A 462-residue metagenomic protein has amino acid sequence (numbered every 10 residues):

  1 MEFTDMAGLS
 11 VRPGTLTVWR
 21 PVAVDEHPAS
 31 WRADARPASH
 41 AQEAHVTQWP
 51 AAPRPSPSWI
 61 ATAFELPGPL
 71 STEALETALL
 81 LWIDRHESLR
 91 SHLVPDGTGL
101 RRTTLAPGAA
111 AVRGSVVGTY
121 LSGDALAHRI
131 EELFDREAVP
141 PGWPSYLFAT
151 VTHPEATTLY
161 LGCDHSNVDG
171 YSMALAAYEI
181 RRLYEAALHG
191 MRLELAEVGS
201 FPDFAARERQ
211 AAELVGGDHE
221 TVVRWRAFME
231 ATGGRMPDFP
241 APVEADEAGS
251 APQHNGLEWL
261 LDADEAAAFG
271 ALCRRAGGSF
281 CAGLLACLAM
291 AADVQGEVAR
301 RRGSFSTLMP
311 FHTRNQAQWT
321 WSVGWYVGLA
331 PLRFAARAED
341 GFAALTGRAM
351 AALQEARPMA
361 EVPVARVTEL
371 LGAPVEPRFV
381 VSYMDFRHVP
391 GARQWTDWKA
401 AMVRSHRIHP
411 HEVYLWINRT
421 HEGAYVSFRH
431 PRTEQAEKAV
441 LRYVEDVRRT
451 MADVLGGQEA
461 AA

Functional and structural regions predicted by a protein language model:
M1-A52, E76-T119, V198-H254, D340: Short amphipathic alpha-helices and their capping loops
E2-F3, P53-W59, E87-S88, E213-T221 (+2 more regions): His-Asp-centered acyl/peptidyl-transfer active-site segments
E2-S10, T119-G123, P140-P141, Y146-D203 (+2 more regions): Active-site-proximal acidic secondary-structure segment that organizes catalysis
E2-T4, L16-A35, G68-D84, L100-G142 (+5 more regions): A short, small/polar-residue-rich loop/turn motif at beta-strand boundaries within alpha/beta enzyme cores
V24-A38, R54-A74, P141-L161, A245-R314 (+3 more regions): Gly/Ser/Thr-rich phosphate-binding loops and adjoining beta-strand/alpha-helix segments that form adenosine-phosphate
A33-P50, D124-R129, A174, N255-A268 (+2 more regions): AMP-binding/adenylate-forming domain of the ANL superfamily
H86, R90, A177-Y178, R302-P310 (+1 more regions): Extended, hydrophobic beta-loop-alpha segments that form or line the acyl/peptidyl-thioester binding and transfer paths
